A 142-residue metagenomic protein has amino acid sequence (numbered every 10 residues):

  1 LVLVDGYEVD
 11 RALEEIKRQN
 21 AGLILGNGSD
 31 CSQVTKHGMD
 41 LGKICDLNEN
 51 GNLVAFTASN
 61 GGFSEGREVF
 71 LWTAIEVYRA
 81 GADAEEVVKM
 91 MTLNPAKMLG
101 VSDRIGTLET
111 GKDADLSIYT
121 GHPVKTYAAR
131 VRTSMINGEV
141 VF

Functional and structural regions predicted by a protein language model:
L1-E8, G26-V34: Catalytic beta/alpha-barrel core
G6-R11, N94-P95: Short acidic loop-to-helix transition motifs that present clustered carboxylates
D10, E14-R18: Acidic, glycine-rich loop-and-beta core segments that form the ion-binding/anion-interacting portion of active sites
K17-S29, K36-G121, K125: His/Asp/Glu-enriched, well-ordered alpha-helical/loop segment that forms or immediately abuts the divalent-metal
Y127-A129: Short, small/polar residue-rich loop motifs at catalytic or cofactor-binding pockets
S134: Short aromatic-centered micro-motifs
